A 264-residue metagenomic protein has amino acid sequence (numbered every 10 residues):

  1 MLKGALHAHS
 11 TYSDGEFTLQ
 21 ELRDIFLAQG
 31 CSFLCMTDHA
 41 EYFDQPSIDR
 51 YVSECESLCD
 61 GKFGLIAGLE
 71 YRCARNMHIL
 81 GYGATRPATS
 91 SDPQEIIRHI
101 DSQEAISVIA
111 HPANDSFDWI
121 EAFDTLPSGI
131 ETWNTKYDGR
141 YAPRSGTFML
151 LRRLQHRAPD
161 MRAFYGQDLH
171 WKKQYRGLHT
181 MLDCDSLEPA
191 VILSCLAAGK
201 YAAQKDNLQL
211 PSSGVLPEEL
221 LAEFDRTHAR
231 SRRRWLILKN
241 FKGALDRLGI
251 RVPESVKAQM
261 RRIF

Functional and structural regions predicted by a protein language model:
M1-A74, E254-F264: An N-terminally biased module of ancient metal coordination in phosphate/nucleic-acid-related enzymes
M1-L6, L19, R23, R75-R86 (+1 more regions): Charged catalytic cores and adjacent phosphate/nucleic-acid-binding surfaces used for phosphate/nucleic-acid chemistry
K3, L27, S53-C59, D92-V108 (+1 more regions): Surface-exposed amphipathic alpha-helices with a cationic face
H7-H9, H39-A40, M77-H78, D101 (+2 more regions): Histidine-centered active-site/metal-ligand motif
S10-D14, D44, A84-A88, V108-I109 (+1 more regions): Short, flexible loop segments at the rims of nucleotide/cofactor-binding pockets, characterized by
C35-M36, V108-I109, E131: Conserved beta-strand positions in the central sheet of alpha/beta enzyme cores
I106-S116: Aromatic-lined carbohydrate-recognition surfaces of secreted/lumenal glycan-active proteins
